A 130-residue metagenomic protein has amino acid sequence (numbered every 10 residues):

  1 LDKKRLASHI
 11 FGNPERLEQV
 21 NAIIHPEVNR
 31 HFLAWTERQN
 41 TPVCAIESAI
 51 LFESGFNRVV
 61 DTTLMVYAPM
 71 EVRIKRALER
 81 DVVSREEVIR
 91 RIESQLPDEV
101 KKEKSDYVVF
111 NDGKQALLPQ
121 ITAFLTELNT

Functional and structural regions predicted by a protein language model:
L1-N40: ATP-dependent small-molecule kinase phosphotransfer cores that center on conserved nucleotide phosphate-binding segments
K3-A7, L17, N29, A45 (+4 more regions): A general structural signal for well-ordered alpha-helical segments in protein cores
H9, I23, R76-A77, R91: Amphipathic alpha-helical segments that mediate coupling or scaffolding at interfaces
V20, A45, V109: Residue-level signature of catalytic and energy-coupling elements of molecular machines, predominantly ATP/GTP-dependent
V28-F32, N40, R58-V59, E79-E127: Small-molecule kinase domains that catalyze NTP-dependent phosphoryl transfer to phosphate-bearing small molecules
R30-R38, C44-E79: ATP-dependent NMP and nucleoside kinases share a basic, alpha-helical "lid"
